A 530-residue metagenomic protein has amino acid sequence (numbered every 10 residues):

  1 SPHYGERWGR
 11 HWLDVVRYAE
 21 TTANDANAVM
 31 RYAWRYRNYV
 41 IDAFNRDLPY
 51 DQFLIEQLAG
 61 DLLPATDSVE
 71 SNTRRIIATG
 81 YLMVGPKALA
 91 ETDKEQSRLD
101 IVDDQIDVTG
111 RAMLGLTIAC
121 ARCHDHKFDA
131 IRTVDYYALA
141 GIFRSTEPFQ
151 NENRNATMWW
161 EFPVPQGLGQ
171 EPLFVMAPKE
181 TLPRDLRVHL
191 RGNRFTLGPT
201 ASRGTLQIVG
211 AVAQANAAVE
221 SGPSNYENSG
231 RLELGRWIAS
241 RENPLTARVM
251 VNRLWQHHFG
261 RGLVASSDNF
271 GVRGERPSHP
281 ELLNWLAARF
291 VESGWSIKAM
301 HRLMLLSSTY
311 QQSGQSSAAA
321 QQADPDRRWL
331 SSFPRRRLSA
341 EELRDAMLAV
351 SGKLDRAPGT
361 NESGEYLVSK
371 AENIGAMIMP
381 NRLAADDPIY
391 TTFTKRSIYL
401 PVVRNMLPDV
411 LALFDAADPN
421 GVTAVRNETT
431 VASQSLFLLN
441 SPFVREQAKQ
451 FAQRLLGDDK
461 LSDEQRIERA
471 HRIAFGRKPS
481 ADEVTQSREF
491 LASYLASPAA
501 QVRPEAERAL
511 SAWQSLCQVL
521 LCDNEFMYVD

Functional and structural regions predicted by a protein language model:
S1-H3, R17-S68, I101, D129-R132 (+5 more regions): Primarily short, surface-exposed interaction patches in extracytoplasmic proteins
W8, L13-Y32, Y36, L62 (+2 more regions): Beta-propeller blade termini and top-face loops
R37, I76-A78, Y136, R231 (+3 more regions): Extracellular structured ligand-interaction cores
S71-P165, L411, T423: Sequence context surrounding c-type heme c attachment/ligation sites in exported
R404, A412-V422: A structural supersecondary motif
L516: Globin-like tetrapyrrole-binding proteins
